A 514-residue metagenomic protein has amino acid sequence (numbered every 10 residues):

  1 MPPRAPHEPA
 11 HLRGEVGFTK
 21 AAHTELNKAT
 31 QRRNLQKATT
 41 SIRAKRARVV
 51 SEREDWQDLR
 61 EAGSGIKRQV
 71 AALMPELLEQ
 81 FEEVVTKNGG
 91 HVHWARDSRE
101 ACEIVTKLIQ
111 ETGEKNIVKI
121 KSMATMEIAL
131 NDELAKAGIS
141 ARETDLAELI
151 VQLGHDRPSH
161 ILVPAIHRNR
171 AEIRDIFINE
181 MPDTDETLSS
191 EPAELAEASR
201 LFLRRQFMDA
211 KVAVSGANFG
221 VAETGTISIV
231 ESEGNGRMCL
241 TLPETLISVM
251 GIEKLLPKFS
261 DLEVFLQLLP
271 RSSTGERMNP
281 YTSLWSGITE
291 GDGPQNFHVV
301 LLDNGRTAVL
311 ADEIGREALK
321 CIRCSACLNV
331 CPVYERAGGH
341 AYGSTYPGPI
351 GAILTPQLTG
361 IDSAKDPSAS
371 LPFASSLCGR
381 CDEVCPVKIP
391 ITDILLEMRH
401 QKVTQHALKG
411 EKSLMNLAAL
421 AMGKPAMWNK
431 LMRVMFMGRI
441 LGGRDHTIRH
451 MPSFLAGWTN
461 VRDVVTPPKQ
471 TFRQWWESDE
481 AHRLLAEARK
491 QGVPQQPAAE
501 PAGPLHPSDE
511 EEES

Functional and structural regions predicted by a protein language model:
M1-I314: The feature marks the mature, well-folded catalytic cores of soluble enzymes
E8-T39, L414, L420-S514: Intrinsic disorder at enzyme termini
E103-I104, M126-A129, V330, V384 (+1 more regions): Phosphate- and divalent-cation-binding pockets in alpha/beta enzyme and binding domains that engage nucleotide-derived
L108-I109, L266-L269, C378, M398-Q401 (+1 more regions): Alpha-helix boundary/capping residues
P257-F259, S273-M278, N329, R336 (+1 more regions): Acidic/polar loop patches that form or flank catalytic/metal-binding clefts of enzymes that bind anionic ligands
G291-A318, L328, Y334-R444, R449 (+1 more regions): Ferredoxin-type iron-sulfur electron-transfer modules in oxidoreductases and energy-metabolism complexes
C321: Short Cys/His-rich zinc-binding micro-motifs
C324: Catalytic adenosine-cofactor/nucleotide-binding cores of aminoacyl-tRNA synthetases and other
